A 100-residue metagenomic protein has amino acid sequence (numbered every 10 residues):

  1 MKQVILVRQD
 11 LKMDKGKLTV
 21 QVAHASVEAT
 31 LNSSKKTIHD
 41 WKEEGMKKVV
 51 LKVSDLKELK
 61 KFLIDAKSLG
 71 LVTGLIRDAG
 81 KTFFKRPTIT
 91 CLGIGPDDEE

Functional and structural regions predicted by a protein language model:
K2-S33: Glycine- and Gly-Pro-enriched alpha-helical subdomains that act as flexible, kink-prone "lid/hinge" or packing modules
V4-L6, E44-S54, S68-E100: Short basic, glycine-rich beta-strand/loop surfaces that mediate nucleic-acid
K12, H39-K42, F84-K85: Generic, ordered loop/turn and secondary-structure boundary motif
K12, L56-E58, E99: Generic "edge-of-domain/loop-turn" microfeature
G16-L18, F62, R86: Short, well-ordered secondary-structure micro-motifs
Q21-A23, I64-S68: Short, solvent-exposed amphipathic alpha-helical segments in soluble enzyme and RNA/protein-processing domains
A23, E28-K57: Compact, glycine-rich, soluble single-domain proteins
E58-I64, L71: Alpha/propeptide regions of enzymes that mature by internal proteolysis
